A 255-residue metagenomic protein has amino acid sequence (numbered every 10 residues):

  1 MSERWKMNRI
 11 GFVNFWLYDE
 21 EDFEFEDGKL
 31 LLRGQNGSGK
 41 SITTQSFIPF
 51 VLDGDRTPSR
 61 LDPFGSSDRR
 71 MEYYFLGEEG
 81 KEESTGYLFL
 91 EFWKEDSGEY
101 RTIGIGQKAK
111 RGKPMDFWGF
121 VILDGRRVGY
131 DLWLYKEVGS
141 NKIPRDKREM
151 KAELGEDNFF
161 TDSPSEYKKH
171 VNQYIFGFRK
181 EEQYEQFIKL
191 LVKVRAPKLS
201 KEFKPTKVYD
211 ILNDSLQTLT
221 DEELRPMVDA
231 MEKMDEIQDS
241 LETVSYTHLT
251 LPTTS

Functional and structural regions predicted by a protein language model:
M1-K142, R148-M150: Extreme N-terminal "head/tail" segments of very large remodeling/mechanoenzyme assemblies
M7-R9, W16, D27, L31 (+6 more regions): Generic preference for well-ordered secondary structure
P49, T218, T253-T254: A very general structural signal that marks isolated residues within well-ordered alpha-helical segments
E95, T102-V244: Electropositive, glycine-dotted interaction segments that contact anionic polymers or phosphate-rich ligands
T247-T253: Conserved small/polar residues in nucleotide/adenosyl-binding loops
